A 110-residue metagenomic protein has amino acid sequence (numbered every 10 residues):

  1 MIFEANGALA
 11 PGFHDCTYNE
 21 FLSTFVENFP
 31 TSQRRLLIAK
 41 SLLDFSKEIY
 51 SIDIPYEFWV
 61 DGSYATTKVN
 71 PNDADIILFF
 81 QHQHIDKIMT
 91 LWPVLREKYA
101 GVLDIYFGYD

Functional and structural regions predicted by a protein language model:
M1-W59, S63-N72, F80-D110: Catalytic core of pol beta-like nucleotidyltransferases
